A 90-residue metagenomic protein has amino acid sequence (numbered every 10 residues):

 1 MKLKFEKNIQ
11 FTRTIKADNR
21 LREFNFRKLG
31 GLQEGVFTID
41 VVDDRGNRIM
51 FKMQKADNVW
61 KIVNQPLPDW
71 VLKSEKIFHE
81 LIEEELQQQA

Functional and structural regions predicted by a protein language model:
M1-L32: Negatively charged, low-complexity tracts enriched in Asp/Glu with abundant Ser/Thr
F5, D18-R20, G31, R45 (+3 more regions): Generic detection of intrinsically disordered/low-complexity segments and helix-coil linkers/edges
L29-N58: A short, structured beta-strand/loop element
N47-A90: Acidic, low-complexity intrinsically disordered segments
